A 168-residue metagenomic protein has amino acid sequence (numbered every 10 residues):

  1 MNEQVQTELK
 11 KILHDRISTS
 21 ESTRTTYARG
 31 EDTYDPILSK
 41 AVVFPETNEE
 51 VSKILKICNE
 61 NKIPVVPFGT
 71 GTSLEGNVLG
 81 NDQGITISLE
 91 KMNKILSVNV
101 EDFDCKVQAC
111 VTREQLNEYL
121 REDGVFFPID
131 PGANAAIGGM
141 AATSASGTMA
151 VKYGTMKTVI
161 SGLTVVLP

Functional and structural regions predicted by a protein language model:
M1-E31, E60-P64: N-terminal accessory segments
L9, Y34-V65, Q83, L89-P131 (+1 more regions): N-terminal glycine-rich flavin-associated loop
E31-Y34, G76-N81: Short glycine-biased active-site loop of nucleotidyltransferases that positions the nucleotide triphosphate and helps
F68: Conserved PLP-anchoring active-site segment centered on the Schiff-base-forming lysine
E75-V78, I85-L89: Short, acidic (Asp/Glu-rich) active-site segment that either coordinates a divalent metal cofactor
G139: Beta-strand-loop-alpha "switch" segments that mediate conformational coupling across diverse proteins
